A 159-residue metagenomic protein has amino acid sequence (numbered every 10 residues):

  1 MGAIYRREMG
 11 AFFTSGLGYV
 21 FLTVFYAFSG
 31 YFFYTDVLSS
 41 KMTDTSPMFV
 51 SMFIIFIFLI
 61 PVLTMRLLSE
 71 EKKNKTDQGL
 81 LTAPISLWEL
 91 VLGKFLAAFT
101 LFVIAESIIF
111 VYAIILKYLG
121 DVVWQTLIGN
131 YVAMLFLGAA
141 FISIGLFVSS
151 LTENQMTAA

Functional and structural regions predicted by a protein language model:
M1-G18: Aromatic- and glycine-rich beta-strand/loop motifs that create alpha-glucan
G18-V24, Q155-A159: Pore- or pathway-lining transmembrane helices of multi-pass membrane proteins that form conduits for solutes/ions
F32-Y34, T45, I55, A97-A158: Secretory targeting signals
D44-T45, L63-L81, F95: Transmembrane helix boundary and interhelical loop/hinge segments in multi-pass membrane proteins
M48-E70, A105: Long, hydrophobic alpha-helical segments
L87-W88, Q155: Alpha-helix N-cap/start motif
W88-L92, V148: Alpha-helix N-cap/helix-start motif at helix boundaries, enriched for small hydrophobics
